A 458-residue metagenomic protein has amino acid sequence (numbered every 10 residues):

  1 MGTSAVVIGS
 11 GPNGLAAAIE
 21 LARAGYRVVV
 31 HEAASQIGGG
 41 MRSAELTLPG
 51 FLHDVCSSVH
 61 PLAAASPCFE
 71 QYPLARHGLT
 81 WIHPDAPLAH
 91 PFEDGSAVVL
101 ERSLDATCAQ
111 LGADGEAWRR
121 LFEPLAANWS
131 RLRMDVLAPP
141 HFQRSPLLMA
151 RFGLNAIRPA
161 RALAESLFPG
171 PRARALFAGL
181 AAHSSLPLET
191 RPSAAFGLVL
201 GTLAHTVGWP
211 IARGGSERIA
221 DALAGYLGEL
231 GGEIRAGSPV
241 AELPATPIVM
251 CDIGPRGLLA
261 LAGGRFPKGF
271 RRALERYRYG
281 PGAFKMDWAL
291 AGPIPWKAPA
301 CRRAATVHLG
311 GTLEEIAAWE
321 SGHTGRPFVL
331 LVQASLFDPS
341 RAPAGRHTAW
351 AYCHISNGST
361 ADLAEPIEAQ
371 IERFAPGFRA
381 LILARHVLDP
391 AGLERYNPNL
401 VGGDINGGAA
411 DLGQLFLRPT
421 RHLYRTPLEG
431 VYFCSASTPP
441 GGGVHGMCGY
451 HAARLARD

Functional and structural regions predicted by a protein language model:
M1-A5, R23-A24, A204, L412-P419: Extreme N-terminal leader/targeting segments of oxidoreductases
T3-S130, A409: N-terminal glycine-rich phosphate/pyrophosphate-binding loop and immediately adjacent elements
E93-P192: Rossmann-like flavin
A106-A109, R256-A262, A289, P343-Q370: Conserved FAD/dinucleotide-binding core of flavoprotein oxidoreductases
G170-P187, R326-L330, G377-P439: A glycine-rich dinucleotide-binding beta-alpha-beta segment and adjacent secondary-structure elements that constitute
V199-V240: Helical element adjacent to the flavin cofactor pocket in flavoenzyme catalytic cores
G232, A236-A342: Mid-domain catalytic core of redox enzymes that form a hydrophobic substrate pocket/lid adjacent to a catalytic redox
C434-R457: A conserved FAD-binding loop/helix module that cradles the flavin
